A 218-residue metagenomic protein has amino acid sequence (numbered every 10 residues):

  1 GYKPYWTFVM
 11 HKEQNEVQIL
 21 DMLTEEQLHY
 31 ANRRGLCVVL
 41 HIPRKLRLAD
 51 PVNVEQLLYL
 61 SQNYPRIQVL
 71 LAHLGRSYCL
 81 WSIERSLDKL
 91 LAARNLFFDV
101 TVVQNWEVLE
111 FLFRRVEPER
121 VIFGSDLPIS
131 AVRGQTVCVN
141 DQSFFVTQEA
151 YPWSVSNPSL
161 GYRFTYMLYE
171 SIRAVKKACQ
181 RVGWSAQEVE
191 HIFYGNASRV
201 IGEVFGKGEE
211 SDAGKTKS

Functional and structural regions predicted by a protein language model:
G1-L46, L96: Active-site gating/metal-coordination segments in enzymes
K3-W6, L40-R44, L71-L74, V100-V102 (+1 more regions): A cross-domain feature marking catalytic cores of carbohydrate-active enzymes and several ubiquitous metabolic/repair
P4-F8, C37-V38, P65, K89-L90 (+1 more regions): A short alpha-helix capping/helix-coil boundary motif
Q14-L20, R47-N63, Y78-L90, V108-R114: Distinct, well-ordered alpha-helical segments
T24-L28, L57-S61, L109, I172 (+1 more regions): Generic structural signal for well-ordered alpha-helices, preferentially at hydrophobic/aromatic core positions
R34-L36, P65-Q68, R94-L96, E119-V121: Short, well-ordered coil/turn segments that N-cap beta-strands
C37-E55, Q135, V139-Y151: Solvent-exposed, charged interface segments at domain starts and junctions
L74-S218: H/E-rich (His + Asp/Glu) clusters that bind or coordinate divalent metals
